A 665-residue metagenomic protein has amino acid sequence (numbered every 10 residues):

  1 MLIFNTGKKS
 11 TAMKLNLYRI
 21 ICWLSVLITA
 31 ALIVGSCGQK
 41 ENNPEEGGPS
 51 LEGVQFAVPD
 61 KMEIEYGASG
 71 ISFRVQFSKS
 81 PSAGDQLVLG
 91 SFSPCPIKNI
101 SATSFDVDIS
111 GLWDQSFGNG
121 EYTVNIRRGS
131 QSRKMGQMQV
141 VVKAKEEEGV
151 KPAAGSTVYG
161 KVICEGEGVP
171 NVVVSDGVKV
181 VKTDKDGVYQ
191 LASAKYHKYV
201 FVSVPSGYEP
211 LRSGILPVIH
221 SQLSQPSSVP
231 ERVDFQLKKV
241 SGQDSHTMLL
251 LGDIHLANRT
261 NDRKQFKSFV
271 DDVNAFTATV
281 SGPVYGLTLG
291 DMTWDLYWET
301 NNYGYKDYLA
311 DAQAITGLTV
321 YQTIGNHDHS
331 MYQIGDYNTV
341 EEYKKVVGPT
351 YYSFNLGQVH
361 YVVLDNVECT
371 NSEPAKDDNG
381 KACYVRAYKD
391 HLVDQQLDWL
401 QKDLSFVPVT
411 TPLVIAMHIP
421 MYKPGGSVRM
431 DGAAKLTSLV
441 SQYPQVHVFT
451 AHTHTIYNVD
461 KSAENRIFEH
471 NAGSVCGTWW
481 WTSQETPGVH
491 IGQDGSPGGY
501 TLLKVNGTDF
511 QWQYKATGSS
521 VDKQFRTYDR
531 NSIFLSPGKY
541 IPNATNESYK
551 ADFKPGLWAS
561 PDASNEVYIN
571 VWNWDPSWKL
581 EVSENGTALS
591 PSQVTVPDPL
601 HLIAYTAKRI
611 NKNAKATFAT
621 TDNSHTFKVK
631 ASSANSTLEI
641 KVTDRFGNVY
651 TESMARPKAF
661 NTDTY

Functional and structural regions predicted by a protein language model:
V26, A30-K61, R133, V141-A153: Bacterial Sec-dependent N-terminal signal peptides
P49-E52, A57-R133, G177: Immunoglobulin-like IPT/TIG beta-sandwich domains and homologous Ig-like subdomains
S82, G155-Y159, C164-V178: Short, ordered, surface-exposed loop/turn motifs in non-cytosolic proteins
Q86-L87, V172-D176, L580-V582: Hydrophobic beta-strand segments
K145-K161, E165, R212-Q225, V229 (+6 more regions): Metal-dependent phosphoesterase/phosphodiesterase active-site architecture
E146-T157, C164-E165, S206-E299: N-terminal active-site segment of His-dependent metallophosphoesterases
S175-A192: Short, acidic Ser/Thr/Gly-rich low-complexity loop/linker segments typical of extracellular and cell-surface proteins
P205-V229, W298-V407, G432-H447, T455-N506 (+1 more regions): Extended active-site neighborhood of metal-dependent phosphoesterases/phosphodiesterases
